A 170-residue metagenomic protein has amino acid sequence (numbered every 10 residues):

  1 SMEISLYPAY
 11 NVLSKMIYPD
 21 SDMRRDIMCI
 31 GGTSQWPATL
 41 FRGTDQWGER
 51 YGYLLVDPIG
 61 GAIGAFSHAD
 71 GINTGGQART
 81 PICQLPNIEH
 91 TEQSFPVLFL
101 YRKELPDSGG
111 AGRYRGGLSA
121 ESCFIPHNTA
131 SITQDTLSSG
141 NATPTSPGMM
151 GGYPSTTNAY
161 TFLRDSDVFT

Functional and structural regions predicted by a protein language model:
S1-T170: Glycine/proline-enriched, intrinsically flexible loops and inter-domain linkers
